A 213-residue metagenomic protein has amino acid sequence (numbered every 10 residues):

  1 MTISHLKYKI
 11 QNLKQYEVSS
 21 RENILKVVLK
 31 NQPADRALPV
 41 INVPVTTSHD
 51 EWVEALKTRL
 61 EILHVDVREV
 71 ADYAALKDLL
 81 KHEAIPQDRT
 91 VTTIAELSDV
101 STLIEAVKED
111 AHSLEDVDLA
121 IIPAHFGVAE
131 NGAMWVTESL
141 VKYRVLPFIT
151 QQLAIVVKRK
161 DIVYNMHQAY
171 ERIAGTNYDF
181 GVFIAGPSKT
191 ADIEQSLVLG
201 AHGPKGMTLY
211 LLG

Functional and structural regions predicted by a protein language model:
T2, L13-G213: The feature marks the mature, well-folded catalytic cores of soluble enzymes
